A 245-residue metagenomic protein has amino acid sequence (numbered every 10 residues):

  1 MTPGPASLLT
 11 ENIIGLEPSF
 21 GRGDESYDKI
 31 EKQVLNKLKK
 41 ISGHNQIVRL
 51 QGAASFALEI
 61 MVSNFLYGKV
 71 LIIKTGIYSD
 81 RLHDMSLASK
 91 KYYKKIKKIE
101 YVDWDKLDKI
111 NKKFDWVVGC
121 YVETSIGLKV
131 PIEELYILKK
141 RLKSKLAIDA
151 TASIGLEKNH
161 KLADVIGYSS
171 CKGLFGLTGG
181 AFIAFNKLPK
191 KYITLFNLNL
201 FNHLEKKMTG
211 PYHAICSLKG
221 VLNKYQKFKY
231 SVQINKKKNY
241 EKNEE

Functional and structural regions predicted by a protein language model:
M1-S19: N-terminal amphipathic/basic leader segments beginning at the initiator methionine
S7, C171-Y240: Active-site C-terminal subdomain of aminotransferase-like
G15-I60, N64, R81-M85, I234-N243: Conserved N-terminal alpha-helix of the aminotransferase class I/II PLP-enzyme fold
F65-D80: Conserved PLP-anchoring active-site segment centered on the Schiff-base-forming lysine
L87-K95: Short helix-loop-beta junction
V102-G155: Active-site phosphate-binding strand-loop segment of PLP-dependent enzymes
H160-C171: Conserved active-site segment immediately N-terminal to the catalytic lysine that forms the internal aldimine
